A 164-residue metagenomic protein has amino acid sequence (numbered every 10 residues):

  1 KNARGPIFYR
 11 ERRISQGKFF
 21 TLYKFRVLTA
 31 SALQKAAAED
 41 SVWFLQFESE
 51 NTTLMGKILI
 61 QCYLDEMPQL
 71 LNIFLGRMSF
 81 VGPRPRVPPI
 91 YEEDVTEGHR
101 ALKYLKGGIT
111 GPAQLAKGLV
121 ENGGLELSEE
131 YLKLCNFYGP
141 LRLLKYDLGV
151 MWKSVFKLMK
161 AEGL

Functional and structural regions predicted by a protein language model:
K1-L164: Conserved small/aromatic sequence motifs within transmembrane helices
